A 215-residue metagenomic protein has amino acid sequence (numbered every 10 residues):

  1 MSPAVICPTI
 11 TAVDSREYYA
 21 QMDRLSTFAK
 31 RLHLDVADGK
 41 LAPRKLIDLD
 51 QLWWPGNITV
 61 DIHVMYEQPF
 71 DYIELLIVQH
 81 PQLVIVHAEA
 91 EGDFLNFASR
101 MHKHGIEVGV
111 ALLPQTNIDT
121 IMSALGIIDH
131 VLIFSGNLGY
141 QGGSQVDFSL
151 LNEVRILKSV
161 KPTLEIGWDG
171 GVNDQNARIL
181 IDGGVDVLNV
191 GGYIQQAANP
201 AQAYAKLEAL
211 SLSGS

Functional and structural regions predicted by a protein language model:
M1-I85, E91-D93, R100-H102, E107-V108 (+6 more regions): Conserved N-terminal beta1-alpha1 strand-loop-helix module at the mouth
G39-K40, L138, G170, G192: Flexible, active-site-adjacent loop/turn segments at secondary-structure boundaries
V86-E89, I181-Y193: Short, electropositive alpha-helical surface patch
A90, G136-G139: Short glycine-rich anion-binding loops that position phosphate/pyrophosphate groups of nucleotides and phosphorylated
L132-N137, S144-V187: Active-site/ligand-binding-proximal alpha/beta "capping" segment
